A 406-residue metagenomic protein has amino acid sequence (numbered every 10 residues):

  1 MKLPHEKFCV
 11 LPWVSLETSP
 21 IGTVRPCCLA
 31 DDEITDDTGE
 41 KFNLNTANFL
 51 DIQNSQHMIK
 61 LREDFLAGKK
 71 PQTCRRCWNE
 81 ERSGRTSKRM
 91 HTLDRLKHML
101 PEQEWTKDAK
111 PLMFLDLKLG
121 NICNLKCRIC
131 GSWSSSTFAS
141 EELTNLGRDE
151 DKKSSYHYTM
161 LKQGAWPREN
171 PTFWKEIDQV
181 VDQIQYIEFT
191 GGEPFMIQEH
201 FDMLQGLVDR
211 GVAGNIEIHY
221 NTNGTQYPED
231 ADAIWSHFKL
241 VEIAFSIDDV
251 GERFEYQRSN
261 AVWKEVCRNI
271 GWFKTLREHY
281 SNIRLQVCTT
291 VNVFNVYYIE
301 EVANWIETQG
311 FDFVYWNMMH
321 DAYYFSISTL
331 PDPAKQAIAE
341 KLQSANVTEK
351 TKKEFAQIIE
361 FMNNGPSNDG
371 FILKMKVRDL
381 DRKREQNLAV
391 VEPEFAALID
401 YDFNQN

Functional and structural regions predicted by a protein language model:
M1-Q163, V180-V181, K353-N406: N-terminal pre-core extensions flanking Radical SAM catalytic domains
S15-I21, H219, K239-A244, K264-Q405: Conserved C-terminal portion of the radical SAM core fold that forms the substrate/S-adenosylmethionine-binding
A47, Q56, Q72, M113 (+7 more regions): A structural signal for well-ordered alpha-helical segments within the folded catalytic domains of diverse enzymes
L50-Q53, R75, C127, D178 (+3 more regions): Non-transmembrane alpha-helical segments in soluble domains of secreted/periplasmic/extracellular proteins
K70-R75, N79, P111, E188 (+3 more regions): Metal-dependent nucleotidyl/phosphoryl-transfer cores and adjacent nucleic-acid-binding surfaces
L112-I122, G131-E169, D182-Q198, R210-P228 (+3 more regions): Core AdoMet radical
K175-V180, Q205-G211, A233-S236: Leucine-rich repeat
E199-Q205, P228-W235, Y298-E300: Distinct, well-ordered alpha-helical segments
